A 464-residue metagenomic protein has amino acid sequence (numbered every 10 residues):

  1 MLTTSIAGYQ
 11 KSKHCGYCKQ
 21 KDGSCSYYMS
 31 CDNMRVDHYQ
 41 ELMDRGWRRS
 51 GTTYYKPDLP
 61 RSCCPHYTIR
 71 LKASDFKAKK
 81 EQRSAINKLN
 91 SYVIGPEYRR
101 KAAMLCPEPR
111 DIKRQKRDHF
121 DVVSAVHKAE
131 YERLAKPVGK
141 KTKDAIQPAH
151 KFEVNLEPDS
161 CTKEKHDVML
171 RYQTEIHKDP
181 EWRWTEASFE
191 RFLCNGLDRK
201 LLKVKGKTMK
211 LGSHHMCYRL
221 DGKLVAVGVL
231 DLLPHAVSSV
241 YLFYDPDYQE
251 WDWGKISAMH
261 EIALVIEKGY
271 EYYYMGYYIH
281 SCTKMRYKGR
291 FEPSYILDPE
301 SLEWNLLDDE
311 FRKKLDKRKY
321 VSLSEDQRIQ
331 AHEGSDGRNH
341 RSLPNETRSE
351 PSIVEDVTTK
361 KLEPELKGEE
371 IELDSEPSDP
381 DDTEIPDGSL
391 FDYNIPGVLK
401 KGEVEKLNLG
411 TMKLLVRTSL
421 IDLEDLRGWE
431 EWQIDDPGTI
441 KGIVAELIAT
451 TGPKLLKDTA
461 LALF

Functional and structural regions predicted by a protein language model:
M1-M43, Y54-K56, P60, C64 (+6 more regions): A eukaryotic "domain-start" boundary segment
T4, Y27-C31, V154-C161, K178 (+1 more regions): Generic alpha-helical structural element
Q10, Q20-E41, R49-S50, K113 (+4 more regions): Acyl-donor binding region in acyl/amide transferases
M43, L170, T174, I266: Short polybasic/polar patches that bind polyanions
T53, P57-R61, S74-D75, Q82-E250 (+1 more regions): A conserved beta-strand-loop-helix scaffold within acyl/acetyltransferase catalytic domains
I69-L71, L197-D198, D316-K317: Short alpha-helix boundary/capping motifs
L71-F76, S294-D298: Short, structured secondary-structure boundary patches
Y295-L343: C-terminal domain-closing interface element
